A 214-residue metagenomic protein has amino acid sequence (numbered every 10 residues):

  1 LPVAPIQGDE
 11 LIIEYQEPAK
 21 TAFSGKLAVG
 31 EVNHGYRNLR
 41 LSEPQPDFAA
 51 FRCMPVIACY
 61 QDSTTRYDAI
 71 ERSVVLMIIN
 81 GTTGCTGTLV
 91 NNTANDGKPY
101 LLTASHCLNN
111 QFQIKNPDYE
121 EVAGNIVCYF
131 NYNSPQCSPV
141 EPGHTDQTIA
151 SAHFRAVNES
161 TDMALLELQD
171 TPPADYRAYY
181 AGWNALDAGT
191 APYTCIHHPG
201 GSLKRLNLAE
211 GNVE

Functional and structural regions predicted by a protein language model:
P5-E214: Serine endopeptidase catalytic core focused on the charge-relay Asp
